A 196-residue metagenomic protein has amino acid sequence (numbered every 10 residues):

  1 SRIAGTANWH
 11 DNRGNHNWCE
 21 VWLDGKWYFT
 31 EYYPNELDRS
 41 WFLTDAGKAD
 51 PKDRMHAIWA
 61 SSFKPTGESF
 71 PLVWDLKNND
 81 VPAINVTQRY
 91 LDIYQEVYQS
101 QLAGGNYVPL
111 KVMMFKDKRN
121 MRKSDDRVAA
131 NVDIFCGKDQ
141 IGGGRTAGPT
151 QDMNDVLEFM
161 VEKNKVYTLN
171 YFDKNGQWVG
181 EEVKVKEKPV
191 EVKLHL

Functional and structural regions predicted by a protein language model:
S1-T6, C19: Cysteine-centered nucleophilic/redox motifs
R13-N106: Active-site rim recognition segments
N17, V128-V132, K165-Y167: Short beta-strand/loop motifs in extracellular/secreted proteins, especially within beta-sandwich accessory domains
L23, K116, D173-N175: Surface-exposed loop/turn motifs at beta-strand-loop junctions within extracellular Ig-like and Fibronectin type III
V108-D126, V132-I134: A short, amphipathic beta-strand motif
A129-G148: Short amphipathic beta-strand segments in non-cytosolic proteins
G148-Q151, F172-L196: Structured interaction patches on ligand/partner-binding surfaces of diverse proteins
P149-T168, D173-N175: Short Pro-Gly-centered beta-turn/loop motif in secreted/extracellular proteins
